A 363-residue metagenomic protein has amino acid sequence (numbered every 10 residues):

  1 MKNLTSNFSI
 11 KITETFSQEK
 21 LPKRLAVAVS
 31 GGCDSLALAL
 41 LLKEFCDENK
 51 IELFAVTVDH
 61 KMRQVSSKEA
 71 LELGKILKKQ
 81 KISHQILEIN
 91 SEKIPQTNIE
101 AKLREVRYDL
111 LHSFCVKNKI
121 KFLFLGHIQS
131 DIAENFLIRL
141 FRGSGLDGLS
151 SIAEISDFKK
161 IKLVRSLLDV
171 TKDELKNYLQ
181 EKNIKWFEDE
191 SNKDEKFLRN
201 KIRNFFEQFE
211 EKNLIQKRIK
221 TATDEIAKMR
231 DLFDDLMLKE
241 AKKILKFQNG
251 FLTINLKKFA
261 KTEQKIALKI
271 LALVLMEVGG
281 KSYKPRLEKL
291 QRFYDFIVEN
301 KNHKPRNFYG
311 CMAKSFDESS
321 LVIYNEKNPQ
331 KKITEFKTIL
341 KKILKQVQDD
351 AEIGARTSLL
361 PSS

Functional and structural regions predicted by a protein language model:
M1-F205: Core alpha/beta nucleotide-donor-binding catalytic domains of modification enzymes
L4-D34, E52-F54, I89, K93 (+3 more regions): AMP-forming adenylation/ATP pyrophosphatase catalytic core
I132, R218, I266-I270: Residue-level detector of well-ordered alpha-helical segments, enriched for hydrophobic/aromatic packing positions
T171, F209, A260-Q264: Residues that cap or delimit alpha-helices
D189-K193, N213-Q216, Y283-K284: Short, surface-exposed loop/turn segments at secondary-structure junctions
N192-N200, K217-A227: Internal, active-site/partner-interface "lid" segment
R203-I219: Conserved anion/nucleotide-ligand pocket segment
